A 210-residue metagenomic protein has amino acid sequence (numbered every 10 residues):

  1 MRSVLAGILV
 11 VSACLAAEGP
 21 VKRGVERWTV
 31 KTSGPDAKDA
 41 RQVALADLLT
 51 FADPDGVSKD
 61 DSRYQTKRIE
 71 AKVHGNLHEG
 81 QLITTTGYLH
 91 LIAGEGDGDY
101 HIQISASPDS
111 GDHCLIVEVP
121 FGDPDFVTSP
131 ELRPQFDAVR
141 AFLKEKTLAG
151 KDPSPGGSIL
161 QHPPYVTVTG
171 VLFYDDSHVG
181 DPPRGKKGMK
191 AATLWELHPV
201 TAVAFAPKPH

Functional and structural regions predicted by a protein language model:
M1-V4: Positively charged n-region of N-terminal signal peptides that target proteins for export
I8-A17: Hydrophobic h-region of N-terminal signal peptides that target proteins for export in Gram-negative bacteria
A17-H210: OB-fold and OB-like single-stranded nucleic-acid-recognition modules and their adjacent interaction interfaces
